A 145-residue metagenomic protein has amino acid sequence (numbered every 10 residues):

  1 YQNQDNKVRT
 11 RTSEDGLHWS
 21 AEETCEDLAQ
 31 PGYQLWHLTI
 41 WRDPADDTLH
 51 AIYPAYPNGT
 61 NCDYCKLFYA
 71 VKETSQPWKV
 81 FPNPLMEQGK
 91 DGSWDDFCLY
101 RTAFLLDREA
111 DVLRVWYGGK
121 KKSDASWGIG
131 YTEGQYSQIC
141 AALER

Functional and structural regions predicted by a protein language model:
Y1-R145: Carbohydrate-active catalytic/glycan-binding domains of CAZyme proteins, especially the secreted or lumenal ectodomains
